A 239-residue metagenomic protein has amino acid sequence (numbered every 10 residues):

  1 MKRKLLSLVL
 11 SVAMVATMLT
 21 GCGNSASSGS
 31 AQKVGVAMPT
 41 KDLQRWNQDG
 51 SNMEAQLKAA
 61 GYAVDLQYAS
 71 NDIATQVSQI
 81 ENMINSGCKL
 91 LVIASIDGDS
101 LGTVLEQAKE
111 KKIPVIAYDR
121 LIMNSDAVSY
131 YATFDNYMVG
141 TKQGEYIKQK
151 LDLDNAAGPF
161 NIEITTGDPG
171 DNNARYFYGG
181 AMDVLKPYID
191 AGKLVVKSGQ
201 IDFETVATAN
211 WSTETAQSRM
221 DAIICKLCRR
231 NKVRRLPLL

Functional and structural regions predicted by a protein language model:
K2-L8, C22-L239: A residue-level marker of the well-folded mature domains of exported/periplasmic proteins
S11-A13: Repetitive helical segments and hydrophobic/amphipathic motifs
T17-G21: C-terminal motif of bacterial Sec signal peptides marking the signal peptidase cleavage site
